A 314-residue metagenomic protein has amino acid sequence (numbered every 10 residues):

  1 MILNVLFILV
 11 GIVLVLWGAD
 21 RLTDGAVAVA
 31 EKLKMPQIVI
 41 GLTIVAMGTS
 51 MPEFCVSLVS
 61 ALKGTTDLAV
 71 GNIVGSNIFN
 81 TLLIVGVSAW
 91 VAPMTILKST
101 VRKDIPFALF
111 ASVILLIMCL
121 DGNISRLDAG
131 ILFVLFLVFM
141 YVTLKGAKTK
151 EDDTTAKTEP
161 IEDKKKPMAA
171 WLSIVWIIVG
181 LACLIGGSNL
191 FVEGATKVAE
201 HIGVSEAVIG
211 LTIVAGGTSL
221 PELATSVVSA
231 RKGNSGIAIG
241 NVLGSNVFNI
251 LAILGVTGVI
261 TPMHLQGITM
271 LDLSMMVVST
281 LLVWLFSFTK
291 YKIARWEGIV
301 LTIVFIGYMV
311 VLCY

Functional and structural regions predicted by a protein language model:
M1-Y314: Hydrophobic alpha-helical segments, chiefly the membrane-spanning helices and signal/signal-anchor peptides
